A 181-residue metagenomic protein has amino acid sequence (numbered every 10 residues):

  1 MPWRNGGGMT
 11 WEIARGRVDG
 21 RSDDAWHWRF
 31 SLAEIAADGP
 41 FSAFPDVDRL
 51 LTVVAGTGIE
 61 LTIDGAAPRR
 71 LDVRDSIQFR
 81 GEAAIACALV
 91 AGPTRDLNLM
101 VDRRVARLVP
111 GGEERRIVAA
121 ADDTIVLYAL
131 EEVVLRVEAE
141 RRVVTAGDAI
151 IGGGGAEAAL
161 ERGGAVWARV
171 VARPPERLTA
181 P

Functional and structural regions predicted by a protein language model:
M1-P181: Jelly-roll (double-stranded beta-helix
